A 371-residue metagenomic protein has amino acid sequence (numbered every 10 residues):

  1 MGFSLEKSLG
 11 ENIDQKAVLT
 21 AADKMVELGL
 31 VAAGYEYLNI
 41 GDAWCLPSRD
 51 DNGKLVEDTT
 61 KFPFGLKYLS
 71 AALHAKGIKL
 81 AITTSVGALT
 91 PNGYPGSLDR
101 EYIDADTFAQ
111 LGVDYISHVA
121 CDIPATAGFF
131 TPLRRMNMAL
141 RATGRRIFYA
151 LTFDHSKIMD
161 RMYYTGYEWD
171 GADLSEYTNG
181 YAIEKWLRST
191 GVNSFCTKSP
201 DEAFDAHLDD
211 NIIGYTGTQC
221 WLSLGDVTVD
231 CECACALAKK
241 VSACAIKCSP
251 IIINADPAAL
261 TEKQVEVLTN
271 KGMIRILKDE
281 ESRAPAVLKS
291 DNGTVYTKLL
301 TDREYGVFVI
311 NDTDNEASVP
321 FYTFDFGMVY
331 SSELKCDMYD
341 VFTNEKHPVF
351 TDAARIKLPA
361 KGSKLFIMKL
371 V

Functional and structural regions predicted by a protein language model:
M1-L5, G34-I40, K79-T83, D114-V119 (+6 more regions): Structural recognition of the beta-strand scaffold that forms the well-ordered cores of secreted hydrolase catalytic
A17-T126: Aromatic-lined carbohydrate-binding/catalytic grooves of carbohydrate-active enzymes
I78-P95, R141-M159: Aromatic-lined carbohydrate-recognition surfaces of secreted/lumenal glycan-active proteins
R100-I103, A142, R146-D256: Glycan-recognition surfaces
A238, C244-K247, I252, K289-Y330: Carbohydrate-binding surface patches
A238-P285: Catalytic cores of secreted or luminal carbohydrate-active enzymes
D325-T343: Solvent-exposed beta-hairpin/edge-strand motifs
V349-V371: C-terminal beta-strand-rich structural cap/linker in extracellular carbohydrate-active enzymes
